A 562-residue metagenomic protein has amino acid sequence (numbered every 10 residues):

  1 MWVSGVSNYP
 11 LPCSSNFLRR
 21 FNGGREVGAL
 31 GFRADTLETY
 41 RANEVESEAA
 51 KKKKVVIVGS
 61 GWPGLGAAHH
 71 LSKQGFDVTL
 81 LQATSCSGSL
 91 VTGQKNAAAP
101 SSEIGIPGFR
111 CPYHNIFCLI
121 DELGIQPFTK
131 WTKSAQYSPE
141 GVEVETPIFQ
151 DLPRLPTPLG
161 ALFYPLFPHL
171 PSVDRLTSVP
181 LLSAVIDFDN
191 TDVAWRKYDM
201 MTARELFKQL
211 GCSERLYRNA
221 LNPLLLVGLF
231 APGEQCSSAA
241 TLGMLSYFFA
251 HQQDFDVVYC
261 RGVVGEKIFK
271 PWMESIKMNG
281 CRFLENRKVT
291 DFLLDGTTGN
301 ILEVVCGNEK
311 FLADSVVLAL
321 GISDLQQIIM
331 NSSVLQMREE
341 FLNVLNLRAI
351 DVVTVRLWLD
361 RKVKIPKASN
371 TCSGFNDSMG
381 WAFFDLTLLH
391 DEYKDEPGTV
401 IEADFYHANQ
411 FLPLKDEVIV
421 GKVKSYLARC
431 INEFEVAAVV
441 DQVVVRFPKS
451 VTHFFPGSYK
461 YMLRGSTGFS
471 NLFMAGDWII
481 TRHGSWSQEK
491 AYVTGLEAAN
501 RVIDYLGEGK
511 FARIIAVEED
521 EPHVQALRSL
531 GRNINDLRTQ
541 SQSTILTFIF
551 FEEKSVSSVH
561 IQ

Functional and structural regions predicted by a protein language model:
W2-V55, K73-Q74, E521-Q562: Extreme N-terminal leader/targeting segments of oxidoreductases
A50-K51, T177-E303, G307, L312: Active-site/ligand-binding neighborhood in enzyme catalytic cores
A50-L80: N-terminal Rossmann-like FAD-binding beta1-loop-alpha1 element of flavoenzymes
P63, C86, S323: Conserved Rossmann-like nucleotide-cofactor binding loop
S72-N96: Glycine-rich FAD pyrophosphate-binding loop
A98-A194: Dinucleotide-binding Rossmann-like beta1-alpha1 core, especially the glycine-rich loop that anchors the ADP
A250, D254-V257, L302-V305, A313-S315 (+6 more regions): C-terminal segments that line or cap access tunnels to active or ligand-binding sites in enzymes and enzyme-associated
